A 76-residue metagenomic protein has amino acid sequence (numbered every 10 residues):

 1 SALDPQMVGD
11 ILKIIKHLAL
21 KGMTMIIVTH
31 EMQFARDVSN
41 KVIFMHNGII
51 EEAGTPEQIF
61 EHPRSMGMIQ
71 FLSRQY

Functional and structural regions predicted by a protein language model:
S1-L3: ABC ATPase nucleotide-binding domain "signature" loop
P5-M7: Helix N-cap at the start of a conserved alpha-helix in ABC-type nucleotide-binding domains
G9-K21: Helical segment within the ABC ATPase nucleotide-binding domain
T29-H30: H-loop/switch region of ABC-family ATPase nucleotide-binding domains
A35-D37: A short, surface-exposed alpha-helical micro-motif characterized by mixed small hydrophobic and charged/polar residues
A53-G54: ABC ATPase "signature
E57-E61: Short acidic-hydrophobic catalytic motif
